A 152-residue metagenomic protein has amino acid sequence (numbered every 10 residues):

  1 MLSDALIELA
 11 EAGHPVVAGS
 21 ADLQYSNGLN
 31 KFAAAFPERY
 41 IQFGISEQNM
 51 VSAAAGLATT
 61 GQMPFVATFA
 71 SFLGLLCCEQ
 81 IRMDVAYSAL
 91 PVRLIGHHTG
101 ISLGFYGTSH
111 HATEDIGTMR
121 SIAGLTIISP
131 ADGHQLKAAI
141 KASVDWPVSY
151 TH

Functional and structural regions predicted by a protein language model:
M1-D4, L23-N27, I45-S52, F72 (+4 more regions): Conserved active-site and cofactor/substrate-binding residues in soluble primary-metabolism enzymes
M1-G28, A33, P37, I41: Non-catalytic terminal/interface segments that mediate subunit docking, oligomerization, and allosteric communication
D4-E8, K31, A53-G56, Q80-M83 (+2 more regions): Alpha-helical scaffold segments in soluble metabolic enzymes
E11-P15, A34, T59, M83-L90 (+2 more regions): Generic secondary-structure signature for well-ordered alpha-helical cores
A21, F69, H97: Cofactor-binding loop segments of dinucleotide-utilizing enzymes, especially the Rossmann-like FAD- and NAD(P)+-binding
N27-R93: Thiamine diphosphate
A89, R93, H97-D145: Conserved thiamine diphosphate
Y150-H152: Conserved small/polar residues in nucleotide/adenosyl-binding loops
